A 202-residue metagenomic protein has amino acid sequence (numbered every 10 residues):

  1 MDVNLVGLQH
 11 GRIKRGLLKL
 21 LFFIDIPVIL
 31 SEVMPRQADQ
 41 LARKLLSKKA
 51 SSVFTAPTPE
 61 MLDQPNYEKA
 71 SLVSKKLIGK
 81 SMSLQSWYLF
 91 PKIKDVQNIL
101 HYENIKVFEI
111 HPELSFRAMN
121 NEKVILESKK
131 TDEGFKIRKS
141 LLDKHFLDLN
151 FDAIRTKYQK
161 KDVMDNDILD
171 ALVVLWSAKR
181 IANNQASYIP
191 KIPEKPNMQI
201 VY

Functional and structural regions predicted by a protein language model:
D2-Y202: RNase H-like (RuvC/DEDD) metal-dependent nuclease/polynucleotide-processing core
